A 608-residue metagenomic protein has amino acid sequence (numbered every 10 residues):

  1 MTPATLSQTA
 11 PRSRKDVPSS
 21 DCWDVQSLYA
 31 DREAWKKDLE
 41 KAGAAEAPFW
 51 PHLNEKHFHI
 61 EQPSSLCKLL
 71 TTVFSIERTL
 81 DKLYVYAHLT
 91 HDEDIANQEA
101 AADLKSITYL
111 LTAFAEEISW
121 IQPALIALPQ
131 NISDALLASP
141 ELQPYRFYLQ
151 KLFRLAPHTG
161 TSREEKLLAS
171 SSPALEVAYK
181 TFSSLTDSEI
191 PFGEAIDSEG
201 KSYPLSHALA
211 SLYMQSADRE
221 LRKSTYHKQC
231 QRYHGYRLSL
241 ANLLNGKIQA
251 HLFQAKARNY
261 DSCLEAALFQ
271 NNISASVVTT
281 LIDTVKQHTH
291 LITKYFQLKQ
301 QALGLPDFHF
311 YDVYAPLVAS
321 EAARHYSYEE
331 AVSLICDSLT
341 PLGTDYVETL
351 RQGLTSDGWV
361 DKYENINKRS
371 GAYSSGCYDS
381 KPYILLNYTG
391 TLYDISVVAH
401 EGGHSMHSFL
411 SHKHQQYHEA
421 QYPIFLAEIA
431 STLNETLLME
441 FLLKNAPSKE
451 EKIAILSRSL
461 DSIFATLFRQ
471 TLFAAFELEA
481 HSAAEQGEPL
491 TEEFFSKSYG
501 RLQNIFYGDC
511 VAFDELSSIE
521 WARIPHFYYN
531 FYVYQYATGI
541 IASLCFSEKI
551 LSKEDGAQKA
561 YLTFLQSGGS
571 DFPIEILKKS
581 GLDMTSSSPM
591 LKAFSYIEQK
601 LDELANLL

Functional and structural regions predicted by a protein language model:
M1-E321, N606: A well-structured
D16-S19, Q26, A30, I121 (+10 more regions): C-terminal, non-catalytic "cap/extension" segments appended to globular domains
S198-S216, Q254, E321-A399, G403-S408 (+1 more regions): Active-site-adjacent "gating/activation" loops or surface patches in catalytic cores
K256, Y260-D261, E265, F308-F310 (+4 more regions): Active-site-adjacent bridging/hinge elements
L298, A302-R351, I384, H407 (+4 more regions): Long, K/E/R/D-enriched contiguous segments that form extended
Y383-N387, H414-I424, I453-S462, H481-A483 (+1 more regions): Short beta-alpha connecting loops at secondary-structure transitions that line or flank enzyme active sites
S396, S408-T432: Post-HEXXH active-site segment of zinc metalloproteases
Y422-E450, S459-D461, A465, G539: Post-HExxH zinc-binding segment in Zn-dependent metallohydrolases
